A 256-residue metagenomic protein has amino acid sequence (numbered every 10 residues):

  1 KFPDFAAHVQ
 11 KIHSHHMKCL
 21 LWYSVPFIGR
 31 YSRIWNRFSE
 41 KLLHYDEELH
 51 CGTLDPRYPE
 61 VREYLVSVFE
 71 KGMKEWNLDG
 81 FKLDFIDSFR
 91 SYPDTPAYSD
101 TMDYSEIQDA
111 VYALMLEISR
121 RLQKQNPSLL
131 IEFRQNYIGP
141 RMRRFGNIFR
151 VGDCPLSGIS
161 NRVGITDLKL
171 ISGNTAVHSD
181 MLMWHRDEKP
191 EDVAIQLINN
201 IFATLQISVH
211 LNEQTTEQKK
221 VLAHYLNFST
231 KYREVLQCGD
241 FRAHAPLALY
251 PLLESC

Functional and structural regions predicted by a protein language model:
K1-E70, W76, G80, I86-D100: Aromatic-lined carbohydrate-binding/catalytic grooves of carbohydrate-active enzymes
A6-Q10, S14, E70, K74 (+4 more regions): Surface-exposed alpha-helical segments enriched in charged/polar residues
G29-E63, S67, D109-T215, K219: Glycan-recognition surfaces
Y45, T95-D103, P246-S255: Carbohydrate-binding/catalytic loop surfaces
E75, K124-Q125, P246, C256: A structural signal for short secondary-structure junctions
S91-Y112, Q125-L129: Short acidic, glycine/proline-enriched helix-loop-strand junctions
V177-S179, S208-C256: Glycan-recognition and catalytic regions of carbohydrate-active enzymes
